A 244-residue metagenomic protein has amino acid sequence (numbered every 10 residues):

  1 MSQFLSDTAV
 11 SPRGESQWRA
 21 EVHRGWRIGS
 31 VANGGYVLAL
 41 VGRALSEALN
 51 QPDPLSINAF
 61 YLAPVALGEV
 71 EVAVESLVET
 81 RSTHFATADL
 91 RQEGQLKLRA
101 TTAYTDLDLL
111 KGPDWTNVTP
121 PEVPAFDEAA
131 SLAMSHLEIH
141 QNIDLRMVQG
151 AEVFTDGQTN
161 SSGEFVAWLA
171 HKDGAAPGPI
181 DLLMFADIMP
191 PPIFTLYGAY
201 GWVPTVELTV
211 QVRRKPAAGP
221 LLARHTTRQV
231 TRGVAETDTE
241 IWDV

Functional and structural regions predicted by a protein language model:
M1-V244: Terminal targeting signals and extreme-terminal segments of soluble enzymes
